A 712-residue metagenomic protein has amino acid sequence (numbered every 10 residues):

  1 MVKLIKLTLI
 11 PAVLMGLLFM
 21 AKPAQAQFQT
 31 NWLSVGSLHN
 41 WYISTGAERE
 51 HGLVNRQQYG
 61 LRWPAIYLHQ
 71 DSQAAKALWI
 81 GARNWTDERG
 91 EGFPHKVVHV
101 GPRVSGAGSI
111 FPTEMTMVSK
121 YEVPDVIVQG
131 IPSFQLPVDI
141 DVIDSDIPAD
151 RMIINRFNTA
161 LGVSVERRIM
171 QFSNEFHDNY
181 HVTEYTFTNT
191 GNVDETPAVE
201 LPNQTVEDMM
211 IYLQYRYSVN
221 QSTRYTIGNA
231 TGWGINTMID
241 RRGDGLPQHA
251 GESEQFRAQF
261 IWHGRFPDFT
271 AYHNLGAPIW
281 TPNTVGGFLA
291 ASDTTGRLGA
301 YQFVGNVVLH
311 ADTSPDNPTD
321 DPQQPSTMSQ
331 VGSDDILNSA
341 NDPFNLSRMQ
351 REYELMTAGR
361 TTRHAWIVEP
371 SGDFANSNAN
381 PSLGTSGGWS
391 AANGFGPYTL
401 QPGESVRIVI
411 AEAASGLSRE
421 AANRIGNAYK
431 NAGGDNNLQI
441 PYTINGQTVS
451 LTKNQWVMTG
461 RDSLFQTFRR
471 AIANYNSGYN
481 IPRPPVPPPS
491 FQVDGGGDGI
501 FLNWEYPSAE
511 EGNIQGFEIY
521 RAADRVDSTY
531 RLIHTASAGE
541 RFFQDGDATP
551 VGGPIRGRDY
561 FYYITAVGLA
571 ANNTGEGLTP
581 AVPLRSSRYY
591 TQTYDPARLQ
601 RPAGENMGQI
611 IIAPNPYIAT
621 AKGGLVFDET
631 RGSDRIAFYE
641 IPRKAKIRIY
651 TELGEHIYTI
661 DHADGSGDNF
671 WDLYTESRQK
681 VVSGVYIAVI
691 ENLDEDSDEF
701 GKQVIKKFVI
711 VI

Functional and structural regions predicted by a protein language model:
M1-Q29: Bacterial Sec-dependent N-terminal signal peptides
Q25-I712: Extracellular/surface-associated beta-sandwich interaction domains
